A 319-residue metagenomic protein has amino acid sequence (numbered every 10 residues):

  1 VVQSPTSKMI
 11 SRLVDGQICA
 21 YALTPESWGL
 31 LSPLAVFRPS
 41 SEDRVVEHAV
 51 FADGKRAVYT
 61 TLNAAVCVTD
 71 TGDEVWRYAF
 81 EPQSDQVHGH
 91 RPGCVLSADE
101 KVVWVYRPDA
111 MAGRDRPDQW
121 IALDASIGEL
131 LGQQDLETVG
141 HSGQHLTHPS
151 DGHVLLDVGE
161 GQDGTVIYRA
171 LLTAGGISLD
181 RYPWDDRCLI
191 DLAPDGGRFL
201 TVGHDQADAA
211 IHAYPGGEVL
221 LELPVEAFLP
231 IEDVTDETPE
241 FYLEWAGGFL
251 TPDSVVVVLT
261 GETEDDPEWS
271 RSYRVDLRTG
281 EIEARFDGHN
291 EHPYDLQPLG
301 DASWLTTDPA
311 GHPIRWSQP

Functional and structural regions predicted by a protein language model:
V1-K8, V36-K55, P82-A98, D135-S150 (+3 more regions): Repeated scaffold domains used in trafficking and secretory/extracellular systems, primarily beta-propellers
T6, L13-G16, T24, D53 (+12 more regions): Short loop/turn segments that connect beta-strands within the blades of beta-propeller domains, predominantly WD40
I10, A57, V103, H153-L155 (+3 more regions): Hydrophobic beta-strand positions that form the internal "hydrophobic ladder" of WD40/Gbeta-like beta-propeller blades
D15-E42, A65-V87, G113-E137, G161-W184 (+3 more regions): Surface-exposed loop/turn elements that mediate protein-protein interactions on large endomembrane-trafficking
R56-A57, A110-R114, E262-D266: Short consensus segments that form the blades of beta-propeller domains, in both extracellular/periplasmic
Y59-T61, V105-D109, L156-G159, G203 (+2 more regions): Recurrent small/Gly-Pro-centered beta-turn motifs in extracellular repeat architectures
C67, W76-A79, R91-V95, E100-W104: A generic, well-ordered mixed alpha/beta core segment in the N-terminal half of proteins
D195-V202, A207-G216: Long, positively charged binding patches that form subdomain-scale interaction surfaces for polyanionic ligands
